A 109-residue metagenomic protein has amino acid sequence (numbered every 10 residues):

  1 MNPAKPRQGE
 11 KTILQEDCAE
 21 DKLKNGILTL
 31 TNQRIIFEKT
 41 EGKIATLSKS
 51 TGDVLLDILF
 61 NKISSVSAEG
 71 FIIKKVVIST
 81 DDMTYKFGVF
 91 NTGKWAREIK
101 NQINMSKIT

Functional and structural regions predicted by a protein language model:
M1-Q33, E38-T40, G52-L55, G70 (+4 more regions): Anionic N-terminal interaction surfaces
G42-A45, S64-S79: Short acidic, Gly/Pro-enriched loop/turn segments at secondary-structure junctions
I44-G52: Short, surface-exposed loop/helix-turn segments at secondary-structure junctions that function as lids/hinges flanking
Y85-N91: A short macromolecule-binding patch
